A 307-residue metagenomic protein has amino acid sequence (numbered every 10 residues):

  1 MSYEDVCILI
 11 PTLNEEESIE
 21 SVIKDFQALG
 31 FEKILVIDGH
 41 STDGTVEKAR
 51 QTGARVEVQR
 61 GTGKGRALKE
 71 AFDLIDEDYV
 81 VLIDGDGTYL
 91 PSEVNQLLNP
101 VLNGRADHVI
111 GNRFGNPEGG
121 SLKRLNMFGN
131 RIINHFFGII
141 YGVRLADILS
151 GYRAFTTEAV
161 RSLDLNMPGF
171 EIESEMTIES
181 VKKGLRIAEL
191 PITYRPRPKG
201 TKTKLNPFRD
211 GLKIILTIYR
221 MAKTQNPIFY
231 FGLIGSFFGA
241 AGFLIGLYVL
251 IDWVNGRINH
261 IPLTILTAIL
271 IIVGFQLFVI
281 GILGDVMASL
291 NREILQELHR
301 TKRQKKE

Functional and structural regions predicted by a protein language model:
M1, M167, I172-E307: Hydrophobic helical membrane-anchoring modules
M1-D25: N-proximal low-complexity "stem/linker" segments adjacent to membrane-targeting elements
E15-S18, S41, K64, L90: Donor nucleotide-sugar binding loop of glycosyltransferases
I19, F26, A71, D86 (+6 more regions): Residue-level signature of catalytic and energy-coupling elements of molecular machines, predominantly ATP/GTP-dependent
K24-E32: Short, acidic, metal-binding catalytic loop of nucleotide-sugar glycosyltransferases
D38-V46: A conserved acidic beta->alpha catalytic loop
R60-L74, Y79, P91-F170, S174 (+2 more regions): Acceptor/aglycone-binding surface of glycosyltransferases and processive sugar-polymer synthases
